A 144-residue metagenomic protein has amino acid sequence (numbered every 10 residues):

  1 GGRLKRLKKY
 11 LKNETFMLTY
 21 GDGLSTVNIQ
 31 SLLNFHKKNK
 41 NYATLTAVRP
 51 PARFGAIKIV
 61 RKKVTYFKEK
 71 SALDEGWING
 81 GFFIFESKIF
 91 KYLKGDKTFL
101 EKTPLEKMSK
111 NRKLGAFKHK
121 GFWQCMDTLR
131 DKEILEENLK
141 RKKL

Functional and structural regions predicted by a protein language model:
G1-F16: Short phosphate-binding loop-to-helix
R3-L7, L32, K40: Generic hydrophobic alpha-helical segments
T15-M17, L24, I29-K37, P50-P51 (+1 more regions): Catalytic-core segments of class I nucleotidyltransferases/pyrophosphorylases that form NMP-activated intermediates
Y20-G21, L45: Small/polar loops that bind or transfer phosphate-bearing groups
N39-R49: A short, conserved acidic/glycine-rich loop-to-beta-strand motif that forms the donor nucleotide-sugar/metal
A56-I59: Active-site and channel-lining beta-strand-loop segments that bind or position nucleotide-derived/phosphorylated
